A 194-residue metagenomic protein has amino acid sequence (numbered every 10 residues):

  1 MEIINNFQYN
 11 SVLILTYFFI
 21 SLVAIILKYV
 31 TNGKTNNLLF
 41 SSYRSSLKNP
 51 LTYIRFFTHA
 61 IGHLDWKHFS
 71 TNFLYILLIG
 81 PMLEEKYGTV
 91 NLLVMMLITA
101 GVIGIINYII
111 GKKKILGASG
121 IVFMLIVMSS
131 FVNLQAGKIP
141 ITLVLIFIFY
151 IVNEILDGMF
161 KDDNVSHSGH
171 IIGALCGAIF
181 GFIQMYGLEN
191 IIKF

Functional and structural regions predicted by a protein language model:
M1-F194: A detector for small-residue-rich transmembrane helices and their helix-helix packing motifs
